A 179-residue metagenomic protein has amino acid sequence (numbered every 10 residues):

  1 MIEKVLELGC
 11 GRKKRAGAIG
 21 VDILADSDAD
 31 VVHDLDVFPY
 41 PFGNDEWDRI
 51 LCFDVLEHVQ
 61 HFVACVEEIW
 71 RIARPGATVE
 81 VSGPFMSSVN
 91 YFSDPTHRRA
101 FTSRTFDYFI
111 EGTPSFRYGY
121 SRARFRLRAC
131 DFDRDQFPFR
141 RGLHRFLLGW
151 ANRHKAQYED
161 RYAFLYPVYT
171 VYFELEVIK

Functional and structural regions predicted by a protein language model:
I2-S88: Conserved SAM-binding loop
V63-A64, E68-W70, R74, T78-K179: S-adenosyl-L-methionine-dependent methyltransferase catalytic module, highlighting the catalytic core
